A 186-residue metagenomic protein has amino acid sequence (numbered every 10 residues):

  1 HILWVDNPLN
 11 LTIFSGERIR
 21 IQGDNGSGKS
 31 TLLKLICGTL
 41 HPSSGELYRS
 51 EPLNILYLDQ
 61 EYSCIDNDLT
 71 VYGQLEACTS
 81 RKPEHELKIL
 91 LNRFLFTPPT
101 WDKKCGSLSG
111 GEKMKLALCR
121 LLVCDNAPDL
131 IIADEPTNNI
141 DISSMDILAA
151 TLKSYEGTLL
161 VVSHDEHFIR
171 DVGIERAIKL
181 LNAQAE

Functional and structural regions predicted by a protein language model:
H1-E186: ABC ATP-binding cassette signature C-motif
